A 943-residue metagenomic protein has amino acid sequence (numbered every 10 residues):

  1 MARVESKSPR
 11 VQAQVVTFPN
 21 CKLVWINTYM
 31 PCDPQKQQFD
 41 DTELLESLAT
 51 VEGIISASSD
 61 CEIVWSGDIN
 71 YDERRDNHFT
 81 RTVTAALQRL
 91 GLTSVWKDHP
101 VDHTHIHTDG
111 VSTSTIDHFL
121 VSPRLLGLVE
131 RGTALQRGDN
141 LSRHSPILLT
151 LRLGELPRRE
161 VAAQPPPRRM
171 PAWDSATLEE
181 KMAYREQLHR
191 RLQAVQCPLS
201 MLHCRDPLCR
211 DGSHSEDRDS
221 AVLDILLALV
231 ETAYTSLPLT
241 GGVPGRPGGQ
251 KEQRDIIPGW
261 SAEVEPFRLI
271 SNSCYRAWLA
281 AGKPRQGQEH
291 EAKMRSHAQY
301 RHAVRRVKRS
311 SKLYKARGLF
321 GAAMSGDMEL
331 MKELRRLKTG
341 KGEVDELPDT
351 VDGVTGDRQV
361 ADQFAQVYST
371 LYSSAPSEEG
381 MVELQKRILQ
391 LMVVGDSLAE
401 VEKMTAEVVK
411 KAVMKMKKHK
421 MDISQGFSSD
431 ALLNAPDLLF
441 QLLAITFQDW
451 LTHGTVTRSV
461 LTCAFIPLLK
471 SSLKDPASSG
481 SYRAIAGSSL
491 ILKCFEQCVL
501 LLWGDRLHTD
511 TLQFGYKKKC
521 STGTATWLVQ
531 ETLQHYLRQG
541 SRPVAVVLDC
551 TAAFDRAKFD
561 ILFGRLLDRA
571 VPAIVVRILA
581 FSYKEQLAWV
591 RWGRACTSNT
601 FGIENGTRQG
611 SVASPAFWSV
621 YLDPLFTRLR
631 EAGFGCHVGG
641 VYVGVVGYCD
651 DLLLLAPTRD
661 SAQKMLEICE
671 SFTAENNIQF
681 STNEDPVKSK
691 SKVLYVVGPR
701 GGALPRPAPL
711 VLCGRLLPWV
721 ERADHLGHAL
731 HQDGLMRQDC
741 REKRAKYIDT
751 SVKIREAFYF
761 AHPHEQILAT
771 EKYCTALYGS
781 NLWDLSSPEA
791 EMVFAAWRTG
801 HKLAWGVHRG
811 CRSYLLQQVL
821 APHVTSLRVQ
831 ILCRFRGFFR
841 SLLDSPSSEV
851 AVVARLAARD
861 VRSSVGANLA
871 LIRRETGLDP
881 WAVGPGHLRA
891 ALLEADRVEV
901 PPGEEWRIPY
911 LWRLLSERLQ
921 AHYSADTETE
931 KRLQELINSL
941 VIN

Functional and structural regions predicted by a protein language model:
S8, A399-V620, P624: Conserved pre-catalytic core of RNA-dependent polymerases
V15-L23, N27, I63, P123-Q253 (+2 more regions): Surface polyanion/phosphate-binding segment centered on an Asp-His-Pro turn
F39-L125, A183-Q187, Q193: Metal-dependent phosphoesterases centered on the DNase I-like endonuclease/exonuclease/phosphatase
H99-S114, S122, A399, V590 (+1 more regions): Short, conserved micro-motifs composed of acidic
I116, L153-L156, I225-I257, S273 (+3 more regions): Basic/polar low-complexity segments
T150, M328-S479, L512, Y923 (+2 more regions): Surface-exposed loop/turn segments and immediately adjacent short secondary-structure elements within folded domains
P238-P247, Y648-D650, E684-R700, R722-P846: Non-catalytic, peripheral interaction segments enriched in hydrophobic/basic residues
T770, C774, V793-W797, W805-I942: Extended C-terminal regions of large enzymes
